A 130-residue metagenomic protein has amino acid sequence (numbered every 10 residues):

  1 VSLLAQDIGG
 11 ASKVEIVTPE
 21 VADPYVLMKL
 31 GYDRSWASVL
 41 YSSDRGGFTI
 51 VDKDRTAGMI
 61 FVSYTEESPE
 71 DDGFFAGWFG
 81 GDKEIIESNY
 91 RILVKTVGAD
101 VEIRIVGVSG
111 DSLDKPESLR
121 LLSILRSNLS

Functional and structural regions predicted by a protein language model:
V1-S130: Ser/Thr-rich, low-complexity intrinsically disordered terminal regions
